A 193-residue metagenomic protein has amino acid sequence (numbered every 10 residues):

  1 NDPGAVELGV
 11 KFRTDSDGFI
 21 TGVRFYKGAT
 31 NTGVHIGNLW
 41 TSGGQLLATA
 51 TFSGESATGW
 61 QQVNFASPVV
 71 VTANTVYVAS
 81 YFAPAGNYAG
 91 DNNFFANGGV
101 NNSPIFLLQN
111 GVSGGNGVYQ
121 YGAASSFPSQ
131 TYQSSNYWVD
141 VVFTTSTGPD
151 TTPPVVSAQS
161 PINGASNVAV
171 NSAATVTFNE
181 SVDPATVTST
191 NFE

Functional and structural regions predicted by a protein language model:
D2-P3, A165-N171: Short, solvent-exposed loop/linker segments at the N-terminal edge of repeated beta-sheet extracellular domains
P3-R13, W60-Q62: Short beta-strands within extracellular/lumenal beta-sheet-rich domains
T14-G22: Extended extracellular/luminal ectodomain segments enriched in beta-structured repeat modules
A29, A73, Y81-T147: Short, surface-exposed beta-strand/loop patches at domain edges that form aromatic-rich interfacial subsites
T32-I105: Aromatic- and Gly/Pro-enriched, solvent-exposed loop/edge beta-strand patches characteristic of beta-rich domains
T32-L47, V170-E193: Short, surface-exposed alpha-helix to beta-strand junction/turn motifs within ectodomains of secreted and cell-envelope
T145-S157: Proline/serine/threonine-rich low-complexity linkers at boundaries of modular beta-sandwich domains
P154-N167: Short, solvent-exposed loop/edge segments of extracellular or virion-exposed proteins
